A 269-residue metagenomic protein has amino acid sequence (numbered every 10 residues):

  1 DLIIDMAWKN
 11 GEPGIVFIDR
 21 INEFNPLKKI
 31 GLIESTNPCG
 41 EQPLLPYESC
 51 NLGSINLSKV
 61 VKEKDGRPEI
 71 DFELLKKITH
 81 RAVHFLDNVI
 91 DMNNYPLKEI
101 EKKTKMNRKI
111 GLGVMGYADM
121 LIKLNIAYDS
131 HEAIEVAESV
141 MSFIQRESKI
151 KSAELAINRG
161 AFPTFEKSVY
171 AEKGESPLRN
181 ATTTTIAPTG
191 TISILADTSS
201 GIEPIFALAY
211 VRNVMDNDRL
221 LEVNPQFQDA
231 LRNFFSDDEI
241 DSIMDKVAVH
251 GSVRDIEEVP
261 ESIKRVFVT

Functional and structural regions predicted by a protein language model:
D1-T269: Long, C-terminal-biased catalytic regions of enzyme "large/alpha" subunits
